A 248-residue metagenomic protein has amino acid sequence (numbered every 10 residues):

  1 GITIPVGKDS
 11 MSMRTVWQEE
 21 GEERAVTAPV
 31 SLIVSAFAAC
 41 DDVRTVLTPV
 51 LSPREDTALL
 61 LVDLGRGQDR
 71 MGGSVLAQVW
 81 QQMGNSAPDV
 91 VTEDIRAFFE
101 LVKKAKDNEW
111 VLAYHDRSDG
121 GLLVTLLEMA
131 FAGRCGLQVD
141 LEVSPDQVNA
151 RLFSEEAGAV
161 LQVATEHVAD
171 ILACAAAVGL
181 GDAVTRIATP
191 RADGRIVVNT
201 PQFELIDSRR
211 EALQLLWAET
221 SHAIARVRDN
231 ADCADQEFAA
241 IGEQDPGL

Functional and structural regions predicted by a protein language model:
T3-F153, T165-L248: Intein/HINT protein-splicing elements and their conserved insertion hotspots or analogous self-processing inserts
E156-G158: Short, solvent-exposed beta-strand edge segments and adjacent coil->beta transition regions
V160-A164: Short hydrophobic/aromatic beta-strand micro-patches that form the beta-sheet surface supporting nucleotide- or nucleic
